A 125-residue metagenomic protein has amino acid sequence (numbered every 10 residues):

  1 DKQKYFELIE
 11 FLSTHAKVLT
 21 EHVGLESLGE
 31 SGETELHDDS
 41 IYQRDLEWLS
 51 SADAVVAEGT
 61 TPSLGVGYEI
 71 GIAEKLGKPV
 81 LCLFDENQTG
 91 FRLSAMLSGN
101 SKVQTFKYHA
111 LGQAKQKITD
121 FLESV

Functional and structural regions predicted by a protein language model:
D1-V125: Conserved catalytic or regulatory cores that recognize and/or transform ribose-phosphate-containing ligands
